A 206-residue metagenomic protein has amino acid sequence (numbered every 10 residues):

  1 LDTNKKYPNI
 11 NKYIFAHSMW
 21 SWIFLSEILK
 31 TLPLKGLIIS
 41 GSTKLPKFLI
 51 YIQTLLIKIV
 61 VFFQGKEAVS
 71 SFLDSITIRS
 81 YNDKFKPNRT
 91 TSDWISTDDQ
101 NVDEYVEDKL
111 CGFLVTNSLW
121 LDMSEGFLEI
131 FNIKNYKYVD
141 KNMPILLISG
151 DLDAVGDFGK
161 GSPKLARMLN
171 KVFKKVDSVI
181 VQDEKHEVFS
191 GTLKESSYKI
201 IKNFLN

Functional and structural regions predicted by a protein language model:
L1-N11: Conserved acidic catalytic loop of the alpha/beta-hydrolase fold
I14-A16, S40: Short beta-strand immediately N-terminal to the catalytic nucleophile in serine-hydrolase-like folds
A16-S26: Glycine-rich nucleophile elbow surrounding the catalytic serine of serine-hydrolase chemistry
F24-L110: Alpha/beta-hydrolase-fold enzymes
C111, V115-K137: Active-site nucleophile elbow and catalytic-triad environment of alpha/beta-hydrolase enzymes
L147-S149: Short beta-strand/loop motif that positions the catalytic acidic residue of the alpha/beta-hydrolase fold
A154-K164: Conserved alpha/beta-hydrolase "acid-adjacent" motif
V172-N206: Catalytic active-site module of serine/aspartate enzymes centered on a nucleophile-bearing elbow/loop
